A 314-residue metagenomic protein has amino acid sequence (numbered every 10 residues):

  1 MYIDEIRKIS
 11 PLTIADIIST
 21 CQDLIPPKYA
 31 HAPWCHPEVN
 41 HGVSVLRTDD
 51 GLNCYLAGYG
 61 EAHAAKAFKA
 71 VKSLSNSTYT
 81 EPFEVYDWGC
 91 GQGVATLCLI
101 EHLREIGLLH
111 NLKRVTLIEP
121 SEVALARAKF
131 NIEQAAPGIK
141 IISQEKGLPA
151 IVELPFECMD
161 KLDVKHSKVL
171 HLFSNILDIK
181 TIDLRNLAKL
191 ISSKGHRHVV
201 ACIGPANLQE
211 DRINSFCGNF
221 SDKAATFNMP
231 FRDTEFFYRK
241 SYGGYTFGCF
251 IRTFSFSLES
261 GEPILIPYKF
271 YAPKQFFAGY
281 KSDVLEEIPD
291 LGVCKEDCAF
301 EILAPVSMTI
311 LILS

Functional and structural regions predicted by a protein language model:
M1-P37: N-terminal auxiliary segments of SAM/dcSAM-dependent transferases
V43-S77: Class I SAM-dependent methyltransferase Rossmann-like catalytic core, especially the SAM/SAH-binding loop
E81-G91: Conserved class I S-adenosyl-L-methionine
Q92-L109: Conserved SAM-binding loop of SAM-dependent methyltransferases across substrates and taxa, primarily the Class I
K113-T116: Short beta-strand element of Class I
S121: Conserved SAM/SAH-binding beta-strand->alpha-helix loop
R127-I141: Short, conserved SAM-binding/catalytic segment of Class I S-adenosyl-L-methionine-dependent methyltransferases
N131, Q144-S314: Domain-level detector for long C-terminal conserved domains
